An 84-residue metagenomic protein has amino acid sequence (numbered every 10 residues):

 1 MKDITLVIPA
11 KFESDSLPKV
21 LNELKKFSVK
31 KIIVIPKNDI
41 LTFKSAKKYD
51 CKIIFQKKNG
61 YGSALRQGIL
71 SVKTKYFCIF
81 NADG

Functional and structural regions predicted by a protein language model:
D3-T5: Cell-envelope/extracellular polymer assembly enzymes that use nucleotide-activated donors
F12-K26: Short, well-formed alpha-helical segments that are part of the catalytic scaffolds of diverse glycosyltransferases
F12-S16, N38, Y61: Donor nucleotide-sugar binding loop of glycosyltransferases
I35-F43: A conserved acidic beta->alpha catalytic loop
S45-S71: Conserved donor nucleotide-binding strand/loop of the catalytic core
F77: Short aromatic/hydrophobic "clamp" motif used to bind/position activated sugar donors
N81-G84: The conserved acidic donor/metal-binding loop of glycosyltransferases
